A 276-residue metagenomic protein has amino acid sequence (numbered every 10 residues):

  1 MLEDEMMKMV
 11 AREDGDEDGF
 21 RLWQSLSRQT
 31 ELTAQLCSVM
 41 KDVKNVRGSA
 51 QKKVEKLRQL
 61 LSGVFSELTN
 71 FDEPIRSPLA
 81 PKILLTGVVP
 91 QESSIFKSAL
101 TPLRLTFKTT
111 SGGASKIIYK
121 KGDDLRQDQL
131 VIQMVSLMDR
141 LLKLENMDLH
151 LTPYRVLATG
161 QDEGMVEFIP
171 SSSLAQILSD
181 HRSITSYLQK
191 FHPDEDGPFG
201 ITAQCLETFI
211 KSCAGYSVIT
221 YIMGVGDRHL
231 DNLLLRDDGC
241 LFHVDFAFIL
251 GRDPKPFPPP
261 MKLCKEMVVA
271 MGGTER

Functional and structural regions predicted by a protein language model:
M1-R58, S62-F65, L235-R276: C-terminal catalytic region of ATP-dependent kinase domains
L2-E5, V54, I75, P153 (+1 more regions): Residue-level signal for alpha-helical context at structural boundaries
M7, V131, P170, S183-I184 (+3 more regions): Low-complexity, compositionally biased segments
S62-V225, D237-F242, A247-R252: Conserved ATP-binding subdomain of kinase catalytic cores across diverse folds
D227, D231-L234: Catalytic-loop signature of eukaryotic-like protein kinases
